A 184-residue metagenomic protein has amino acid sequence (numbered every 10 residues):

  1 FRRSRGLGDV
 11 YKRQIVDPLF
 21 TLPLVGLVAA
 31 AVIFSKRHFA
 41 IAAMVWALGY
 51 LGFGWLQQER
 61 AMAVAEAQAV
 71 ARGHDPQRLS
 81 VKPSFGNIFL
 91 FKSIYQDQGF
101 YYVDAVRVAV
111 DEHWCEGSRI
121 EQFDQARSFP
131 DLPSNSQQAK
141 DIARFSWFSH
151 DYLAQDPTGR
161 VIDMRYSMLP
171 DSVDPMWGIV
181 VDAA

Functional and structural regions predicted by a protein language model:
F1-Y11: Short, small-residue-biased leader/transition segments that mark boundaries at the very start of proteins
R5, D17, S93: Divalent metal-coordination and catalytic microenvironments
D9-A43: Cytosolic-side transmembrane helix boundary signature
F34-E59: Internal/C-terminal transmembrane anchor helices
Y50-D75: Hydrophobic alpha-helical transmembrane segments in integral membrane proteins
D75-R78, I88-A184: Extracytosolic and intramembrane catalytic regions of membrane-associated proteins in envelope/secretory systems
P83-N87: A short beta-turn/loop motif at secondary-structure boundaries
